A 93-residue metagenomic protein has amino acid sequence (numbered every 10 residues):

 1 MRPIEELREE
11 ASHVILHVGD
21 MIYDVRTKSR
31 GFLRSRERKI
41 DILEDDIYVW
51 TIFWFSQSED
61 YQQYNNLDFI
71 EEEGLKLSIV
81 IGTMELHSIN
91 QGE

Functional and structural regions predicted by a protein language model:
M1, F53-E93: Intrinsically disordered, low-complexity, charged/polar segments
M1-M21: Mixed-charge, Lys/Arg-rich low-complexity intrinsically disordered regions
E6, H17, I42-E44, V49-T51 (+3 more regions): Intrinsic disorder/low-complexity segments, especially N-terminal tails and targeting/processing regions
L7, L16, L33, L43 (+3 more regions): Generic detector of leucine side chains in alpha-helical contexts
V18-M21, T27-D68: Basic/aromatic-rich interaction segments and small domains that mediate binding to polyanionic partners
